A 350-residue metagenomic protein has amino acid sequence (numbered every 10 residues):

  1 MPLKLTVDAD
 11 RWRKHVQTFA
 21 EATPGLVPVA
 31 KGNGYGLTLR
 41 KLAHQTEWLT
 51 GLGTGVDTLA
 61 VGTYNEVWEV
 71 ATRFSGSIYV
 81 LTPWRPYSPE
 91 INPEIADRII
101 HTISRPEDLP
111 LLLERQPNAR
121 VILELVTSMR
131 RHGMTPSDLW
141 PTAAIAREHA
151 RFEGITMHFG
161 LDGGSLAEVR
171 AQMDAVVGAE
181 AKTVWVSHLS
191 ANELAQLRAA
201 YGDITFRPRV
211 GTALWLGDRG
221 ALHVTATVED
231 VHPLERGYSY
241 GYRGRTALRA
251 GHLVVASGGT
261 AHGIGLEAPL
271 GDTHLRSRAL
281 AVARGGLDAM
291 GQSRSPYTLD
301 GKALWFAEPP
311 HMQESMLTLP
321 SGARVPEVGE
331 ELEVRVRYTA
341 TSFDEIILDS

Functional and structural regions predicted by a protein language model:
L3-K14, P24-A179: Active-site-proximal beta-alpha core segment in soluble small-molecule metabolic enzymes
L5-D8, R13, P28, A119 (+1 more regions): Active-site anion/phosphate-binding pocket segments in diverse small-molecule metabolic enzymes
